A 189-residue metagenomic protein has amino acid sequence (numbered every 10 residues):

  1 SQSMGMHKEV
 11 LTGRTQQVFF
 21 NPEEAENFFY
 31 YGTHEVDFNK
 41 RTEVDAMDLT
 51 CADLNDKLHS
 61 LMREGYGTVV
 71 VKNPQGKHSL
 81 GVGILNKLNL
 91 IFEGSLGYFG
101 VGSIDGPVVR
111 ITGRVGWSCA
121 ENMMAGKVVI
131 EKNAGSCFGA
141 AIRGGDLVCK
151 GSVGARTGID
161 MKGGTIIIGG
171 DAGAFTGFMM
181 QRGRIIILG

Functional and structural regions predicted by a protein language model:
S1-G189: Long, distal/terminal scaffolding or interaction modules with repetitive or compositionally biased sequence
